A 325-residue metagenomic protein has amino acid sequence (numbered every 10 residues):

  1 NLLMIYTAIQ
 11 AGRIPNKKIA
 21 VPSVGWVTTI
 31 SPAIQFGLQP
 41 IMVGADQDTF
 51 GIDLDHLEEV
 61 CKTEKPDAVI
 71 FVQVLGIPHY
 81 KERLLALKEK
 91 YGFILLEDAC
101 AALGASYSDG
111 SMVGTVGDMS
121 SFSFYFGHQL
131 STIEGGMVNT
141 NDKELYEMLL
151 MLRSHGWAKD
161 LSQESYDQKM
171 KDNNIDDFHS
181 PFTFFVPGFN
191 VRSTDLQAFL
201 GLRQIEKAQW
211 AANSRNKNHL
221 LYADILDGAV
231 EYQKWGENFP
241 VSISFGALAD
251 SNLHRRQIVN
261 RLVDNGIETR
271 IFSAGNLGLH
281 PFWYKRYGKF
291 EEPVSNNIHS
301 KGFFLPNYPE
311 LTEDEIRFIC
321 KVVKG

Functional and structural regions predicted by a protein language model:
N1-Y6: Short, conserved alpha-helix that lines the donor NDP-sugar binding/gating region of sugar-transfer enzymes
I9-K90, I94-A99, G104-S106: PLP-dependent aminotransferase-like
K17-K18, F93, E134-G135, A208-Q209 (+1 more regions): Short active-site oxyanion
A20, I41, L95-L96, S121 (+2 more regions): Structural detector of well-ordered beta-strand residues that form the stable sheet scaffold of enzyme domains
D55-E58, A68-V72, I77, K81-R83 (+1 more regions): PLP-dependent aminotransferase class I/II
E97-T132, E147, P181-T183: Conserved active-site segment immediately N-terminal to the catalytic lysine that forms the internal aldimine
F122-S123, G136-D142, K171-D172: Short beta-strand-to-turn element immediately C-terminal to the catalytic PLP-Schiff-base lysine in fold type I
S131-G135, G201: Adenylate-forming
